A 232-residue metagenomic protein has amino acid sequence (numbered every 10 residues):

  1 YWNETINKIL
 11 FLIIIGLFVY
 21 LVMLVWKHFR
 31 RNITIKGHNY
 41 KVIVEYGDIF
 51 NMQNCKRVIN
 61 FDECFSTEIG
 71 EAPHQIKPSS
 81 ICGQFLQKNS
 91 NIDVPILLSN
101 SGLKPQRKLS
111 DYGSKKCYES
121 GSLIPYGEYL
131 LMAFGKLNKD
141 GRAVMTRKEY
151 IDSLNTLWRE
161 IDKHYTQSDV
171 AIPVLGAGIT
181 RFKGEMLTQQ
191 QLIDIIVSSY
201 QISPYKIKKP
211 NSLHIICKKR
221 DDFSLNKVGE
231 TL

Functional and structural regions predicted by a protein language model:
Y1-L232: Macrodomain-like recognition of ADP-ribose-binding/processing modules
